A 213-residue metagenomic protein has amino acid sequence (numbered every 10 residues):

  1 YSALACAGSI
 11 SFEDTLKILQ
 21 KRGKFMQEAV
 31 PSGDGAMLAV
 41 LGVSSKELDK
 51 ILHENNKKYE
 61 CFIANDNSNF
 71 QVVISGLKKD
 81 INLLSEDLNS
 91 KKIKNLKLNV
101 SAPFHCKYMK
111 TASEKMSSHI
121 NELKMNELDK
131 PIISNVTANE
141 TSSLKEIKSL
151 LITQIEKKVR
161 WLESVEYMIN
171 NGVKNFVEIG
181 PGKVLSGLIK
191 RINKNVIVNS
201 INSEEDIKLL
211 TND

Functional and structural regions predicted by a protein language model:
Y1-S2, H105, G180: Catalytic nucleophile loop
S2, F70, K174-F176: N-terminal hydrophobic or amphipathic segments with adjacent small-residue motifs that include Sec signal peptides
S2-C6, S186: Short helix immediately C-terminal to the catalytic nucleophile in hydrolase catalytic domains
C6-E156: Alpha/beta catalytic cores of group-transfer enzymes, especially the acyltransferase/condensing modules of polyketide
N121-D213: Acyltransferase/transacylase module recognition
